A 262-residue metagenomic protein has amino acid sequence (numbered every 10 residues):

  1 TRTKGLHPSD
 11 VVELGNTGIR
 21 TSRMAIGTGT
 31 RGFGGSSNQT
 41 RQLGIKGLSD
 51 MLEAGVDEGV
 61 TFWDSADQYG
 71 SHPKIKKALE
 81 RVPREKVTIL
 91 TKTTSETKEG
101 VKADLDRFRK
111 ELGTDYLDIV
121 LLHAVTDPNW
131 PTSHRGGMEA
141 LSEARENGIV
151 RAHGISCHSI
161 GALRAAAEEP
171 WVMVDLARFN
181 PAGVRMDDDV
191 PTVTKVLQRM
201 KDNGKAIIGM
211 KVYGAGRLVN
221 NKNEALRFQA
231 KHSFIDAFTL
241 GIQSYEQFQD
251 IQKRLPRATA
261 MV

Functional and structural regions predicted by a protein language model:
T1-K86, F228: N-terminal binding-site loop/beta-alpha segment at the start of enzyme catalytic domains that lines or forms
L6-P8, A124-V262: Beta/alpha (TIM)-barrel catalytic core signal, keyed to glycine-rich beta->alpha loops juxtaposed to Asp/Glu that bind
G15-T21, D57, K76-K86, D106-D115 (+3 more regions): Acidic (Asp/Glu)-rich catalytic clusters
N38-G55, K98-G113, H158-A167, N220-F228: Short, acidic/polar
W63-A66, D118-L122, G154-I155: Short beta-strand segments at enzyme active-site cores
E85-E99, I119-V125: A short, structured active-site edge motif that brings together acidic residues
R109-N129: Active-site groove signature of glycoside hydrolases
